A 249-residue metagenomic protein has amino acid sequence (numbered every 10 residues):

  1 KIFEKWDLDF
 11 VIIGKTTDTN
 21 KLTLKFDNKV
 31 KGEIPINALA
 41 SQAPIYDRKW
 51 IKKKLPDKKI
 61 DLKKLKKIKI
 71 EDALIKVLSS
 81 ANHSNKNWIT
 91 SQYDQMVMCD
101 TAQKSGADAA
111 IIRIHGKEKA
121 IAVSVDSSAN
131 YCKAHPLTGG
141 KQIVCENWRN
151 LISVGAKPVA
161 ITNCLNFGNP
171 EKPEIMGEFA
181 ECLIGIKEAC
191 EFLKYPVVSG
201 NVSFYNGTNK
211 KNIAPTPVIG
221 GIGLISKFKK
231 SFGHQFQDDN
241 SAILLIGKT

Functional and structural regions predicted by a protein language model:
K1-T249: Glycine/proline-enriched, intrinsically flexible loops and inter-domain linkers
